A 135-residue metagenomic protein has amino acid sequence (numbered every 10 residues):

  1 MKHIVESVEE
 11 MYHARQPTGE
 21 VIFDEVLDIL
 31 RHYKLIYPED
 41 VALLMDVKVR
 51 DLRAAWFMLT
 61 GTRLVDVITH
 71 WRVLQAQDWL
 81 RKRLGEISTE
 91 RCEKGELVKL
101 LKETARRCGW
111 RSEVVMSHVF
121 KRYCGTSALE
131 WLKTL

Functional and structural regions predicted by a protein language model:
M1-L135: Alpha-helical bundle regulatory/interaction domains
